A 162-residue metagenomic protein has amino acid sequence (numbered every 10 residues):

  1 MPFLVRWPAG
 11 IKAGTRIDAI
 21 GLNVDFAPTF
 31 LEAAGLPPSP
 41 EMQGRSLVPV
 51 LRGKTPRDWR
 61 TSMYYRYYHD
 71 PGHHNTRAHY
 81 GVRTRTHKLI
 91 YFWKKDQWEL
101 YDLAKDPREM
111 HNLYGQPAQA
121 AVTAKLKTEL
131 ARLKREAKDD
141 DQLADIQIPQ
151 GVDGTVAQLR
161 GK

Functional and structural regions predicted by a protein language model:
M1-E41, R45-R57, W93: Substrate-binding rim/cap in mid-to-C-terminal beta-strand-loop elements of soluble/periplasmic
M1-P2, R45, T61-S62, Y80 (+1 more regions): Extracytoplasmic/periplasmic beta-strand context in beta-sandwich domains, especially the cupredoxin/COX2 CuA-binding
F3, F30, R83-Q119, L126 (+1 more regions): A short aromatic-rich beta-strand->coil structural motif
G10-I11, L47, H69-G72, H87-L89 (+3 more regions): Short, solvent-exposed loop/turn segments at secondary-structure junctions
F26, L113-K162: Long, internal low-complexity/basic segments
A27-L31, G35, V48, R52 (+4 more regions): Non-transmembrane alpha-helical segments in soluble domains of secreted/periplasmic/extracellular proteins
W59-P71: Short beta-strand/turn segments that mark the catalytic/cofactor-handling region of acyl-thioester transfer
N75-R77, T84: Short beta-strand-initiation
